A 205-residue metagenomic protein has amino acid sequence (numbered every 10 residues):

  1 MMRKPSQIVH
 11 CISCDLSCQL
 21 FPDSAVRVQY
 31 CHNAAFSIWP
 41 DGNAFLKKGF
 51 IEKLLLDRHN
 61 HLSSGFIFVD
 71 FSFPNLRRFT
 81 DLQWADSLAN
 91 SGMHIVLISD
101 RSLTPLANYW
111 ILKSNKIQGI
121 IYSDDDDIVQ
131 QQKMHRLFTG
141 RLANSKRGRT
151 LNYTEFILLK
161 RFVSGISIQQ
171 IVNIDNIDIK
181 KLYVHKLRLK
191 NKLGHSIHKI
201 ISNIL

Functional and structural regions predicted by a protein language model:
M1-K113: DNA-contacting interfaces and partner/effector-binding or oligomerization modules in DNA-centric proteins
F45, I128, R188: Short alpha-helical
E52, Q132, K160, V184 (+1 more regions): DNA-binding alpha-helical recognition surfaces that contact promoter or target DNA
I98-L103, Y109-L137, Y183: Output/docking surface of receiver
M134-G148: The C-terminal output helix
N144-V184: Helix-turn-helix DNA-binding segment
K190-L205: Basic, Lys/Arg-enriched C-terminal extension of HTH/homeodomain DNA-binding domains
